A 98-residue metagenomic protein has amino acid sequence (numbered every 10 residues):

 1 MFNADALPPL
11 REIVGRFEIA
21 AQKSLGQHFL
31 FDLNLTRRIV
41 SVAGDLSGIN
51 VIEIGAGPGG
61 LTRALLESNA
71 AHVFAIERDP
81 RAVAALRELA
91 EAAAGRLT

Functional and structural regions predicted by a protein language model:
M1-T98: Catalytic cores of RNA-modifying enzymes
